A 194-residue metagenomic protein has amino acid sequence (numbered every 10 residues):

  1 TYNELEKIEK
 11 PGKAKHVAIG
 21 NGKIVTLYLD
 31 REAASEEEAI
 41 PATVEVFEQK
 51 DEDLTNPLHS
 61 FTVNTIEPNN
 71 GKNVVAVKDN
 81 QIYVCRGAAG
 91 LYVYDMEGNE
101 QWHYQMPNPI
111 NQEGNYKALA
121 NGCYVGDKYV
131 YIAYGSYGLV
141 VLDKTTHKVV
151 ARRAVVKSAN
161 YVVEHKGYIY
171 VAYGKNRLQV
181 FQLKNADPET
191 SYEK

Functional and structural regions predicted by a protein language model:
T1-N3, E48-D53, D95-N99, D143-H147 (+1 more regions): Short loop/turn segments that connect beta-strands within beta-propeller blades
N3-E9, N56-I66, E100-G114, K148-R153 (+1 more regions): A short beta-strand motif characteristic of beta-propeller blades
P11-N21, E67-K78, G114-Y124, K157-K166: Repeated scaffold domains used in trafficking and secretory/extracellular systems, primarily beta-propellers
I24-T26, Q81-V84, Y129-I132, Y168-V171: Conserved beta-propeller blade signature
R31-E32, A42, A88-L91, S136-L139 (+1 more regions): Loop/turn residues immediately N-terminal
P41-E48: Beta-propeller blade signature
G114-V141: Loop/turn-rich, solvent-exposed surfaces of beta-rich toroidal or solenoidal domains
K157-K194: Blade-level signature of beta-propeller repeat domains, shared across WD40, Kelch, NHL, RCC1 and BNR/Asp-box propellers
